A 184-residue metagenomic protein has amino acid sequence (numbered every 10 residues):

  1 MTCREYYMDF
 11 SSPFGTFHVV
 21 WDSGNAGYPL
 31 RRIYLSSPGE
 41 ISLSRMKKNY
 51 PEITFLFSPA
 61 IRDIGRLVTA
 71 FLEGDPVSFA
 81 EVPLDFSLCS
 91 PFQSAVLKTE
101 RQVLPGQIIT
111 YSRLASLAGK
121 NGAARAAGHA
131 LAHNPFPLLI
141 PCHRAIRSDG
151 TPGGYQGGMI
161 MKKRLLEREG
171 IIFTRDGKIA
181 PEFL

Functional and structural regions predicted by a protein language model:
M1-N121, R168, I172-L184: Basic nucleic-acid-binding alpha-helical/helix-turn surface characteristic of O6-alkylguanine DNA
G122-K163, F173: Short glycine/serine-rich loop segments
